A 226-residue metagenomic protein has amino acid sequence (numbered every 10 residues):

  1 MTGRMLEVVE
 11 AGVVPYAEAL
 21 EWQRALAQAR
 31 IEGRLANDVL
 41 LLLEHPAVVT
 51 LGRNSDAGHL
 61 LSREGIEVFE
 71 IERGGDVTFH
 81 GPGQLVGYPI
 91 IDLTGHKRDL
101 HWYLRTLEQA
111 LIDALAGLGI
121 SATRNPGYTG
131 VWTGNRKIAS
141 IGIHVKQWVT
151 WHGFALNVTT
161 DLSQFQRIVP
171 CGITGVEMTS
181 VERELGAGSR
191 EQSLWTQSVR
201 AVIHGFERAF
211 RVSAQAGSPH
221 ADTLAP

Functional and structural regions predicted by a protein language model:
M1-I138, S163, R167, S193-T196 (+1 more regions): N-terminal lobe of the biotin/lipoate ligase/transferase fold
R73, I143, R183: Active-site donor-binding loop signature of nucleotide-sugar glycosyltransferases
S140-I141, G153: Short capping micro-motif at the N-terminus of alpha-helices
I141-G142, T159: Short linear motifs in exposed loops
I143-V149: A short, sequence-level motif marking secondary-structure junctions
V149-N157: Conserved phosphate/anionic-ligand binding catalytic regions in large, soluble enzymes, centered on
L162-P226: C-terminal accessory segment of soluble enzyme catalytic cores
